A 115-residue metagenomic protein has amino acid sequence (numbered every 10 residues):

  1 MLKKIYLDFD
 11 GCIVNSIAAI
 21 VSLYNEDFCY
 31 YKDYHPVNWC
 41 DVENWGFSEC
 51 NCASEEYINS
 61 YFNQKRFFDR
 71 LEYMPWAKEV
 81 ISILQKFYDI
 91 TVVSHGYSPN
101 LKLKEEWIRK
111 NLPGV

Functional and structural regions predicted by a protein language model:
M1-E56: Active-site neighborhood of HAD-like aspartate-dependent phosphohydrolases
N25, S82-Q85, E105, R109: Class I S-adenosyl-L-methionine
E49, N63-V92, P99-K102: Short, acidic loop-to-helix structural element flanking the phosphoryl-transfer center in phosphate-processing enzymes
A53-S60, Q64-K65: Short, glycine-/aromatic-enriched active-site segment of Class I SAM-dependent methyltransferases
V93-V115: Substrate-recognition "cap/lid" segment bordering the active-site pocket of phosphatases
